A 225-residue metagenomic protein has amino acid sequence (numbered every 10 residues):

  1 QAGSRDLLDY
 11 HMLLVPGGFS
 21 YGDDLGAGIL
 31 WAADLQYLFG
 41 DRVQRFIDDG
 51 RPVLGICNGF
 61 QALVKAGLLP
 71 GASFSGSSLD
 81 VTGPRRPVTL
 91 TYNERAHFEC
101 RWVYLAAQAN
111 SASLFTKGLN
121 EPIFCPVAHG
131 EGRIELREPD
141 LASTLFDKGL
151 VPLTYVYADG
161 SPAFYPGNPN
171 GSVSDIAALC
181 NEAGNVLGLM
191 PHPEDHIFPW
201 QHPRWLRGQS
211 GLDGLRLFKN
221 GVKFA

Functional and structural regions predicted by a protein language model:
Q1-A2, Q61: Positions that flank functional sites
A2-R5, V43-R45, S77-A225: Amide-donor transfer/coupling interface in amidating biosynthetic enzymes
H11-M12: Short, Asp-centered acidic motifs that coordinate Mg2+ and/or phosphate in catalytic or ligand-binding sites
G17-F19: Short glycine-/small-residue-rich Rossmann-like dinucleotide-binding loops
Y21-A112: Cysteine-nucleophile active-site neighborhood
